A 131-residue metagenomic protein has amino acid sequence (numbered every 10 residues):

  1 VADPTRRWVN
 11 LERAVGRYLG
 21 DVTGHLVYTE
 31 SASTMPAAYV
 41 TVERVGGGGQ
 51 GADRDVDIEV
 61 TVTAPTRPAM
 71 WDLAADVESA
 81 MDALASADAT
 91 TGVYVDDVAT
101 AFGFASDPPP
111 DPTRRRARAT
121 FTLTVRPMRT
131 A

Functional and structural regions predicted by a protein language model:
V1-Y28, E43-A131: Charged, amphipathic alpha-helical segments and their flanking helix caps
S31-P36, D111: A short beta-turn/loop motif at secondary-structure boundaries
M35-R44: A short, hydrophobic beta-strand-centered structural micro-motif
